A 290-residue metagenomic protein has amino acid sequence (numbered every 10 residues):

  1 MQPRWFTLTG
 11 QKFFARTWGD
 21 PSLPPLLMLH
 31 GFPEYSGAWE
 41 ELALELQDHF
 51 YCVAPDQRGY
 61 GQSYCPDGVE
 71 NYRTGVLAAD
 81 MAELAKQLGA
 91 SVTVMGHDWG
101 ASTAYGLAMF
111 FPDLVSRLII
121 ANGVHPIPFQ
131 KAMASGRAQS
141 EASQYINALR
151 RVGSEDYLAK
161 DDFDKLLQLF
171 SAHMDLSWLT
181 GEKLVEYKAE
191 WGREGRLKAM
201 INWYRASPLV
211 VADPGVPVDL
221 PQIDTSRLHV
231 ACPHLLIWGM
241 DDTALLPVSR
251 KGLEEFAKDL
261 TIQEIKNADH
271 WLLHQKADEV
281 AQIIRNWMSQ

Functional and structural regions predicted by a protein language model:
M1-L26, Q47-Y51, A90-S91, K258 (+1 more regions): Alpha/beta-hydrolase fold catalytic core
T9-Q11, P21, R58, A231 (+1 more regions): Short, solvent-exposed coil/turn elements at secondary-structure transition points
F13, P25, Y60-M95, W99-E264 (+1 more regions): Flexible "cap/lid" subdomain of the alpha/beta-hydrolase fold that forms the substrate-access gate
T17-C65: Conserved HGGG/HGGXW glycine-rich cap/lid loop of the alpha/beta-hydrolase fold
A38, D80, A199, E279 (+1 more regions): Charged catalytic carboxylate motif
L42, L107, I283-W287: Hydrophobic residues on the short alpha-helix immediately C-terminal to a glycine-rich phosphate/catalytic loop
A268-A277, A281: Catalytic histidine-centered segment of alpha/beta-hydrolase-like enzymes
